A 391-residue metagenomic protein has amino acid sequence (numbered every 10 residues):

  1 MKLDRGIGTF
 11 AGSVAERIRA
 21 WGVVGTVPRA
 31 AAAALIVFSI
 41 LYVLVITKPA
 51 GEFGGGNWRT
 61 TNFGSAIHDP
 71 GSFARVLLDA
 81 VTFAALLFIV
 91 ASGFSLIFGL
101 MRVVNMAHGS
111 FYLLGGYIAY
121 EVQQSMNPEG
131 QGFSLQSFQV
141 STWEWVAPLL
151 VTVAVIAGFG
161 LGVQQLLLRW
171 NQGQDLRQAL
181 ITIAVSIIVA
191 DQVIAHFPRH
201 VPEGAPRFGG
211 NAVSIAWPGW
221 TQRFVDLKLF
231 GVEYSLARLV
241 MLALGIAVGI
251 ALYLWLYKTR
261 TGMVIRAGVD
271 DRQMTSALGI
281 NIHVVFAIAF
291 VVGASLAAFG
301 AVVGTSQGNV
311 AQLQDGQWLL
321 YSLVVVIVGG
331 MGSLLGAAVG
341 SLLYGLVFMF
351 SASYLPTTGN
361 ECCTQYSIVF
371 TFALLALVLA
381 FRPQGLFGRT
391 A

Functional and structural regions predicted by a protein language model:
M1-W58, G219, D270-A277, N281-V284 (+1 more regions): Cytosolic-side transmembrane-helix boundaries in multi-pass membrane proteins
K2-V90, I118, Q131-L149, Q174-A179 (+1 more regions): Membrane-interfacial amphipathic/re-entrant helices at transmembrane-helix boundaries
N62-I67, F138, L166, W170-Q174 (+5 more regions): Transmembrane helix-bundle core of multi-pass membrane transporters and related energy-transducing complexes
N62-S65, D69, L78, L100-G162 (+1 more regions): Membrane-embedded helix boundary and interhelical linker motif in transport proteins
S72-V122, G162-R177, Q273, V326-L335: Single transmembrane alpha-helix segments in multi-pass membrane proteins
F83, E233-A311, L334-G340: Helix-loop-helix "hairpin" substructures at the membrane interface of multi-pass membrane proteins
G130-V185, Q192, V339-Y344, F348 (+1 more regions): Alpha-helical transmembrane segments within multi-pass membrane transporters and channels
W145-V153, F290-A297, A301-A373: Transmembrane alpha-helical segments in multi-pass inner-membrane proteins
